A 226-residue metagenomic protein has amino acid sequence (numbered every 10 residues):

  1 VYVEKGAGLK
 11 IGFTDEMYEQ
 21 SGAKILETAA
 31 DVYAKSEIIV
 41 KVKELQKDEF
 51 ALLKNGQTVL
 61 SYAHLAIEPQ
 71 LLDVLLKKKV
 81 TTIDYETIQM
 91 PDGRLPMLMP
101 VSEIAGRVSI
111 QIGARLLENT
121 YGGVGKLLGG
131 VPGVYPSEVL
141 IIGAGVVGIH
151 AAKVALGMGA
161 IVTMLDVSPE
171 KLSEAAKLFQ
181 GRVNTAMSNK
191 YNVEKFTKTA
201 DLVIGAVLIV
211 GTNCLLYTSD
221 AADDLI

Functional and structural regions predicted by a protein language model:
V1-G8, L127-L202: Glycine-rich phosphate/diphosphate-binding loop of Rossmann-like nucleotide-binding domains
V1-V74, K78: An N-terminal-biased, well-structured beta-alpha scaffold segment characteristic of Rossmann-like dinucleotide-binding
S21, Q46, K78, T82 (+8 more regions): Change "in soluble alpha/beta enzymes" to "in soluble alpha/beta proteins
E44, A66, I104, G145-V146: Residue-level detector of alpha-helix initiation sites
E49-L52, G211-L216: Glycine/threonine-rich flexible loop motifs
A51-S137: Glycine/serine-rich phosphate-binding loop and adjoining beta1-alpha1 elements at the start of nucleotide-handling
Y217-I226: Single conserved hydrophobic/aromatic residue that forms the stacking wall/gate of nucleotide- or nucleobase-binding
